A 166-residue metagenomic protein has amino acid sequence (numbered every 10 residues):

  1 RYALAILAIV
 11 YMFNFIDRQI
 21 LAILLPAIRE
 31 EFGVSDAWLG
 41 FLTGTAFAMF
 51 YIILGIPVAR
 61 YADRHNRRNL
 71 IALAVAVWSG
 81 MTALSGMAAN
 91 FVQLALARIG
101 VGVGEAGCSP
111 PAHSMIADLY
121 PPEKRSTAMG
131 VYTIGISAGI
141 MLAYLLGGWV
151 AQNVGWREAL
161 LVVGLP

Functional and structural regions predicted by a protein language model:
Y11, G44, A48, V75 (+3 more regions): Small-residue-rich transmembrane alpha-helices and their cytosolic helix-loop interfaces in multi-pass secondary
Q19, A48-I56, A106, I140-M141: Residue-level signature of mid-helix packing/kink "hotspots" within the transmembrane helices of 12-pass Major
L24-I53: Extracellular/periplasmic helix-loop-helix junction of adjacent transmembrane segments in MFS-like secondary
I28-R29, Y61-A62, L146-V154: Interfacial helix-cap and linker-helix signal at transmembrane-aqueous boundaries of multi-pass secondary transporters
G33, N66, M87-Q93, G104 (+2 more regions): Helix-breaking motifs and short loop linkers at transmembrane-helix boundaries and internal kinks in secondary membrane
I53-A89: Conserved MFS/SLC helix-loop-helix module at the cytosolic interface between two early adjacent transmembrane helices
A97-S137: Cytoplasmic helix-loop-helix junction between adjacent transmembrane helices in 12-TM secondary transporters
E158-P166: Symmetry-related core transmembrane helices of the 12-TM Major Facilitator Superfamily/SLC fold
